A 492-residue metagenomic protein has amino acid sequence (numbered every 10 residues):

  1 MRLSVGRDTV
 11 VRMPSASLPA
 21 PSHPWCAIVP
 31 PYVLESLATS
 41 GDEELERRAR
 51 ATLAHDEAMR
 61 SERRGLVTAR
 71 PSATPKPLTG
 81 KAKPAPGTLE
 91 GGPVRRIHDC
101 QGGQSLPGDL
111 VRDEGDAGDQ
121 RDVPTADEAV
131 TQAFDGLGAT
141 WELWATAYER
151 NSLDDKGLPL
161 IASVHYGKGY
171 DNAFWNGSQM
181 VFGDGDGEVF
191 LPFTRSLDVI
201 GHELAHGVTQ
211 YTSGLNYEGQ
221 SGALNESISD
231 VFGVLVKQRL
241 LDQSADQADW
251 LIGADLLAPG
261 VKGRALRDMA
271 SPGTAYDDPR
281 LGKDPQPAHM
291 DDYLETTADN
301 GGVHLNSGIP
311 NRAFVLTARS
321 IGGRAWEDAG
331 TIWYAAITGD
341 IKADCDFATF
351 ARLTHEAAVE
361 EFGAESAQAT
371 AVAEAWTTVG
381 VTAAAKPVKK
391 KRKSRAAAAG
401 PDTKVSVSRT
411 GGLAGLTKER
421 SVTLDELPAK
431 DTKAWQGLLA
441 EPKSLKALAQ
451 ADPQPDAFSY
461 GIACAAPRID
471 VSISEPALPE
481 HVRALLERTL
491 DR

Functional and structural regions predicted by a protein language model:
M1-D198, Q210-A398: Zymogen propeptides/activation segments of proteases
L204-V208: Surface-exposed extracellular loop regions of Gram-negative outer-membrane beta-barrel proteins
R395-R492: Function-determining sites in protein domains
